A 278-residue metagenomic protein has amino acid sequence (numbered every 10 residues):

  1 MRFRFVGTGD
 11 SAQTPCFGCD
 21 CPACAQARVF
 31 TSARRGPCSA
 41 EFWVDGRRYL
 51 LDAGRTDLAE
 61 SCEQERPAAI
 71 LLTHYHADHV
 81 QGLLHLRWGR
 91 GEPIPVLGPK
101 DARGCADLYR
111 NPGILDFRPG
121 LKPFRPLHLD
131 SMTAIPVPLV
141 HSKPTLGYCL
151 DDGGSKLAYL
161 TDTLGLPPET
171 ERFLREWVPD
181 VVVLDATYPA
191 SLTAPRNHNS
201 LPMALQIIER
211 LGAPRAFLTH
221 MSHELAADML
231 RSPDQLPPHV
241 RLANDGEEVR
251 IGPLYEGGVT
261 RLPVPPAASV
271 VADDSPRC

Functional and structural regions predicted by a protein language model:
M1-E169, W177-V181, L230-C278: Binuclear metal-dependent hydrolase catalytic cores
G165-P253: Cap/insert and terminal regions of metallo-dependent hydrolase folds
